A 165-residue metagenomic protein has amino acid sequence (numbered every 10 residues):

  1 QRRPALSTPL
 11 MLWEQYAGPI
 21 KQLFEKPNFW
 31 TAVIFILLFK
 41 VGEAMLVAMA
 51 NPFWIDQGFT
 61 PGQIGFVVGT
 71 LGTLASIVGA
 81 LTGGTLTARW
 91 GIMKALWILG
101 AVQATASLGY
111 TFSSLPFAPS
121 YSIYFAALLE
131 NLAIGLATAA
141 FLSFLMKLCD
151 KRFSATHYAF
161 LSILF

Functional and structural regions predicted by a protein language model:
R2-V33: Juxtamembrane intracellular "pre-TM" segments in multi-pass secondary transporters
P27-F66: Extracytoplasmic gate region of multi-pass secondary transporters
F35-E43, G72, E130-I134, M146 (+1 more regions): Hydrophobic transmembrane alpha-helices of secondary-active solute transporters
L37, G69-L74, A101, L128 (+1 more regions): Transmembrane alpha-helical cores of Major Facilitator Superfamily
P52-S76, Y121-S122, F160: Loop-to-transmembrane helix entry
P61-G62, K151-L164: Loop-to-transmembrane helix entry/capping segments in MFS-fold secondary transporters and related SLC/MFSD carriers
V78-W97: Helix-to-loop junctions at the C-terminal end of transmembrane segments in multipass secondary transporters
M93-F144: C-terminal transmembrane helical hairpin of 12-TM major facilitator-type secondary transporters
